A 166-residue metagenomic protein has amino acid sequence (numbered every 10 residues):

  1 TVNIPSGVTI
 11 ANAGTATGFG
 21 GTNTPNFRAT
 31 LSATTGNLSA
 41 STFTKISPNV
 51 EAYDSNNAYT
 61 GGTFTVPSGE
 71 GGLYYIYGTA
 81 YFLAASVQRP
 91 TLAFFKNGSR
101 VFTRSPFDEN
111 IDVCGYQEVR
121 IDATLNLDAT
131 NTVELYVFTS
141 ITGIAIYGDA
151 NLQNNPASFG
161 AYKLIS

Functional and structural regions predicted by a protein language model:
T1-T22: Low-complexity, small-hydrophobic/phenylalanine-enriched stretches that adopt extended beta/coil conformations used
P5, A11, T30, F95 (+1 more regions): Residue-level detector of conserved, well-ordered beta-strand and adjacent loop positions that form binding/recognition
G7, A13, G69-G71, T130: Tight coil/turn sites that cap or link beta-strands
A16-Q88, R100, R104-I111, T142-S166: Terminal (often C-terminal
G72-F82, Q117-I121, N131-F138: Extracellular beta-strand-rich recognition modules
T91-F95, E134: Beta-strand signatures of extracellular beta-sandwich domains
K96-D128: Glycine-rich strand-loop-strand elements at beta-sheet edges
